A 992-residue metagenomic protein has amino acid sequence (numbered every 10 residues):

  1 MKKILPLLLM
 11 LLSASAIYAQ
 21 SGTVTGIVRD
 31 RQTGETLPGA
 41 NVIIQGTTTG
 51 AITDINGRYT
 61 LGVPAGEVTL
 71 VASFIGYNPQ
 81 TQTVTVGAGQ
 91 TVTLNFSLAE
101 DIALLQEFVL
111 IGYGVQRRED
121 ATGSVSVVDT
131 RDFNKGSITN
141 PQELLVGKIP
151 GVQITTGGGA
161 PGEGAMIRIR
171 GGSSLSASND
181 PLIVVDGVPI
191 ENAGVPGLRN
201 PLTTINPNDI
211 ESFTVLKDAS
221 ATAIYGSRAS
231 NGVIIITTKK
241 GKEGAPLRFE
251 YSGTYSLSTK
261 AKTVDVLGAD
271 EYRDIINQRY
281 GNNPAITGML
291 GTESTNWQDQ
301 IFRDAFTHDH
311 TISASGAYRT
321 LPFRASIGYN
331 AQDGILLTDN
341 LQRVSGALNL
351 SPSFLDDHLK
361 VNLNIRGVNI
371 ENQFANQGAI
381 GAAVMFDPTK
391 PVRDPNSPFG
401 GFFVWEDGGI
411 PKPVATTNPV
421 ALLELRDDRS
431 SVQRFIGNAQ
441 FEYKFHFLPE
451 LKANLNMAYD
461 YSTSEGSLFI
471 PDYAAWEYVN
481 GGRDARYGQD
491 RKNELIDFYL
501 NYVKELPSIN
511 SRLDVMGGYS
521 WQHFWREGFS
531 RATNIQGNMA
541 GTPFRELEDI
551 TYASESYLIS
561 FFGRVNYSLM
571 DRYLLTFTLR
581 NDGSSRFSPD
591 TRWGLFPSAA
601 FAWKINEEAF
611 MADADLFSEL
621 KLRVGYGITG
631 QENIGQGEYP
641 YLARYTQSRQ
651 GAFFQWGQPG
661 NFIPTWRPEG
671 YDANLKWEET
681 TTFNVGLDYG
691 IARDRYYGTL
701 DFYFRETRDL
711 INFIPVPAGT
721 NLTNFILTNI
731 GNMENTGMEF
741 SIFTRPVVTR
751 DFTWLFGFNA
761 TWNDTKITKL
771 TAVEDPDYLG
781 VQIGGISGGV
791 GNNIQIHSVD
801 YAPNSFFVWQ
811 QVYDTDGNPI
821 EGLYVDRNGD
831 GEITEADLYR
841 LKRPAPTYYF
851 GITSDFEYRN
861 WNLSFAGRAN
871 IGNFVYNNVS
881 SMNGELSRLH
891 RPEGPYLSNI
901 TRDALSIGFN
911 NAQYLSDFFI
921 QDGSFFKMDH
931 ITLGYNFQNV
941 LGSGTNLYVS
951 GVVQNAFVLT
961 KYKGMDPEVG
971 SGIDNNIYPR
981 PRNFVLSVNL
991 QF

Functional and structural regions predicted by a protein language model:
M1-L348, S353-F354, L359-V368, N376 (+1 more regions): Short, small/polar-rich motifs associated with maturation and membrane association, primarily at protein termini
F133, D180, Y280, A305-H308 (+9 more regions): Extracellular/periplasmic, surface-exposed regions of secreted and cell-surface proteins
G162-G164, A599, V875: Beta-rich nucleic-acid/ligand-interaction surfaces
E250-T292, E638, T728, R745-P844 (+1 more regions): Conserved small-residue
D265-L267, I470-P471, R531-N534, V773-D775 (+2 more regions): Short Gly/aromatic-enriched secondary-structure transition segments
Q298, V420, S584, N818 (+1 more regions): Extracytoplasmic gating/loop element in the C-terminal half of outer-membrane beta-barrel translocons and assembly
P844-Y876: Glycine-rich, aromatic-lined ligand/substrate-binding cores of catalytic and carbohydrate-binding domains
